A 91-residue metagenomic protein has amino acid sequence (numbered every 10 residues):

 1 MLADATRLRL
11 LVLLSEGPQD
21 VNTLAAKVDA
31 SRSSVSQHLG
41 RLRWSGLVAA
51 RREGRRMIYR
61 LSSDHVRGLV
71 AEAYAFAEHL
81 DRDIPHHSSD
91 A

Functional and structural regions predicted by a protein language model:
M1-S33, E53-V66: N-terminal helix-turn-helix DNA-binding core of bacterial DNA-binding proteins
P18-Q19, R43, Y74: Residue-level detector of secondary-structure transition/capping positions
A26, R43-W44: Alpha-helical residues within the helix-turn-helix
H38: Residues within the DNA-recognition helix of helix-turn-helix
D64-A91: Amphipathic alpha-helical dimerization/coiled-coil segments that flank or bridge DNA-binding/regulatory modules
